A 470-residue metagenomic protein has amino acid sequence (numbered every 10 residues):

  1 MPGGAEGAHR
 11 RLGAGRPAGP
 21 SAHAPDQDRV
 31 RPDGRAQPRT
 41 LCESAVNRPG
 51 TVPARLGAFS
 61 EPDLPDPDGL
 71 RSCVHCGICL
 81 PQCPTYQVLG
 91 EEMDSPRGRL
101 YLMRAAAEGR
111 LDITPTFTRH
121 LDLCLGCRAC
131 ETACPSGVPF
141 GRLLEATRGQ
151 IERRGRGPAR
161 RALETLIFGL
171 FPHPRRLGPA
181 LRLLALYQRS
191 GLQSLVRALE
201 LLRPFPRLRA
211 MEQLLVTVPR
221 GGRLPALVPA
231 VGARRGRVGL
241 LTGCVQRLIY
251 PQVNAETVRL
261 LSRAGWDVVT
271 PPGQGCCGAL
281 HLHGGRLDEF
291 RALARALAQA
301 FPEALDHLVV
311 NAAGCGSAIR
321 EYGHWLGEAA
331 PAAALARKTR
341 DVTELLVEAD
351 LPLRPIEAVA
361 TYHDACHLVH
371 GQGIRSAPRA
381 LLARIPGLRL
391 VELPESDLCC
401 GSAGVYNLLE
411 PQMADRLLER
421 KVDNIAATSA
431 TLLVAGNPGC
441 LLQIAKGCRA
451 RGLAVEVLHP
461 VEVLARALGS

Functional and structural regions predicted by a protein language model:
M1-G50, A54-R55, P62-D68, E92: Conserved glycine-rich FAD pyrophosphate-binding loop
R31, F140-S470: Iron-sulfur cluster-binding electron-transfer modules in prokaryotic oxidoreductases
N47-F59, Y86-T116, G137-T165, L453-V463: Non-heme iron-sulfur electron-transfer modules
G50, R71, L89-G90, A105-T114 (+2 more regions): Signature of N-terminal electron-transfer/Fe-S-associated modules in redox systems
G57-L70, R110-L121, S262-G265, I385-L390: Short, intrinsically disordered, charge-biased short linear motifs at domain edges
D66-Y86, T114, T118-V138, D397: Cysteine-centered iron-sulfur cluster-binding motifs in ferredoxin-type domains/subunits of redox enzymes
G77-P81, E91-P96, D267-P272: N-terminal glycine-rich anion-binding loops that anchor highly charged ligand groups
R104-R119, G221-V231: Active-site-flanking structural segment that lines cofactor/substrate pockets
